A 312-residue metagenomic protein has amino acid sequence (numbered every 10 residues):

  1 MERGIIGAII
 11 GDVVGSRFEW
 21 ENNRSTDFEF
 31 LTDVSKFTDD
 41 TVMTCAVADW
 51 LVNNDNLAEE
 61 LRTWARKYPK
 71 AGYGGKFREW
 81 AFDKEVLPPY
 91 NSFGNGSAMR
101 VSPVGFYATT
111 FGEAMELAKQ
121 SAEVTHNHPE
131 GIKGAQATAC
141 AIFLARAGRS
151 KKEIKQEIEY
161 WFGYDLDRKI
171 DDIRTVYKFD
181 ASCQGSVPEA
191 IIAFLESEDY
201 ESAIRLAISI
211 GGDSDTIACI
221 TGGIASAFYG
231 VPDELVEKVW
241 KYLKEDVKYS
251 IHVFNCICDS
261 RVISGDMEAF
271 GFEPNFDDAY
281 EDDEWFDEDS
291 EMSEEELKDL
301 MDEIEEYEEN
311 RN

Functional and structural regions predicted by a protein language model:
M1-N312: Structured, active/binding-site neighborhoods that engage oxygen-rich ligands
